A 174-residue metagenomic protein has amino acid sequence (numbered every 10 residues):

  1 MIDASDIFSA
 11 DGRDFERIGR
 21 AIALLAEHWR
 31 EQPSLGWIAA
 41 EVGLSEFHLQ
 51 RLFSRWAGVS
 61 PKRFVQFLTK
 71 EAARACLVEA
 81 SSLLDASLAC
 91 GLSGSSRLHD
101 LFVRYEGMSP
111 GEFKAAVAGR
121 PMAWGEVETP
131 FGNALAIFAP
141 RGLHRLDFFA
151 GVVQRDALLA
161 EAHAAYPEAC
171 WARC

Functional and structural regions predicted by a protein language model:
M1-D6, A23, V78, L83-C174: Low-complexity, small/basic-enriched stretches that occur predominantly at protein N-termini or linker tails
M1-S9, Q32-V65, A89-M108: Basic/polar phosphate-binding segments, predominantly the helix-turn-helix DNA-binding elements of transcriptional
G12-W37, S54-G91, R120, T129-F131: Terminal helix-turn-helix DNA-binding modules in bacterial transcription factors
D14, V42, G151: Charged, low-complexity surface patches
